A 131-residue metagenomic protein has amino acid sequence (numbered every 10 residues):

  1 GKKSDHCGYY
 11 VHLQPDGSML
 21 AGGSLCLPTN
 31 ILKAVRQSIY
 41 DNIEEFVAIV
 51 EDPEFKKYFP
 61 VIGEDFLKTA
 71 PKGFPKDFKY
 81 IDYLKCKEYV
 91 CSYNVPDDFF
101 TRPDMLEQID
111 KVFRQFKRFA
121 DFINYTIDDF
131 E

Functional and structural regions predicted by a protein language model:
G1-Y40: Aromatic- and glycine-enriched beta-alpha-beta binding-site module
C7, D16-A21, P53, K57 (+2 more regions): Generic structural motif recognizing short loop/turn segments at the entrances and edges of beta-strands
Q37-D65: Surface-exposed, charged, gly/pro-rich loop-and-adjacent secondary-structure segments at domain edges
S38-Y40, V61-E131: Long, solvent-exposed, polar/charged low-complexity segments
